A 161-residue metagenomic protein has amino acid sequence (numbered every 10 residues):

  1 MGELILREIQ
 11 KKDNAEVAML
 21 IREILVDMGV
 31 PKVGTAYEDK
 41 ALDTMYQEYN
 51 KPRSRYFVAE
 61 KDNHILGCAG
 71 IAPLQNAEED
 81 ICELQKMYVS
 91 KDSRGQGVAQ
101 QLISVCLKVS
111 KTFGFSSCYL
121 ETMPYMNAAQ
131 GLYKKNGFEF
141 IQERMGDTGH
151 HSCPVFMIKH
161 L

Functional and structural regions predicted by a protein language model:
E3, E23, S116-Y119, M123-L161: C-terminal "cap" of GNAT-fold acetyltransferases
L4, E8-Q85, S90-K91, I103-V105 (+3 more regions): Acetyl-CoA-dependent GNAT
G34, D43-Y46, R53-S54, Q85 (+6 more regions): Generic intrinsically disordered, low-complexity segments enriched for polar/acidic and small residues
H64, A77-E78, K86-S104, K111-F113 (+3 more regions): Conserved glycine-rich acetyl-CoA-binding loop
